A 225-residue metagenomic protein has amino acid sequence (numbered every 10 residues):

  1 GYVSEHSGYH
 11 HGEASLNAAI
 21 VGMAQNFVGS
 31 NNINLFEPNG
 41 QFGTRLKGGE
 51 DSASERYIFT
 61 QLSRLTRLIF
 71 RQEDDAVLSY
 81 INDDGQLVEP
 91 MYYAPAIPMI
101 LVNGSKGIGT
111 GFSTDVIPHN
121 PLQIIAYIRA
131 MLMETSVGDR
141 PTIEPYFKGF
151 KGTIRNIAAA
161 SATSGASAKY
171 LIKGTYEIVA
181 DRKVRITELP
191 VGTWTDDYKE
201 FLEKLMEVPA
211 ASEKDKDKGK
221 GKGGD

Functional and structural regions predicted by a protein language model:
G1-S167, K216-K218: Catalytic phosphate-handling regions of large nucleic-acid enzymes and associated NTPases
S136-D225: Charged, surface-exposed alpha-helical interface/stalk elements
